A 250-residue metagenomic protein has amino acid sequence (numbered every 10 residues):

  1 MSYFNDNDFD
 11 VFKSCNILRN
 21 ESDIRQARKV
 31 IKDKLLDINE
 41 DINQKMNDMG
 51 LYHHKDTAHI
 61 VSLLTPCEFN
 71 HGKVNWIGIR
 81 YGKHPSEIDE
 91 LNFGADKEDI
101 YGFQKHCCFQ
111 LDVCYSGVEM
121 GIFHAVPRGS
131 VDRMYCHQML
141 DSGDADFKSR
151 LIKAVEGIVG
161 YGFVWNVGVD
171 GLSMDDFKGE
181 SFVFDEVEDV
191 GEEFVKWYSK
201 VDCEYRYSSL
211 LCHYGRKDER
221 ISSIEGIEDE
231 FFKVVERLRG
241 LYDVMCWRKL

Functional and structural regions predicted by a protein language model:
M1-T57, V169-L250: Long, solvent-exposed, polar/charged low-complexity segments
C15, C67, C107-C108, C114 (+4 more regions): Generic recognition of cysteine residues
R19-S22, K29, S116-D189: Compact, glycine/acidic-enriched structural inserts
R28, S62-L63, F93-D96: Short secondary-structure boundary micro-motifs
I42-D89: Glycine-rich, compositionally biased intrinsically disordered regions
G72-I152: Aromatic- and glycine-enriched beta-alpha-beta binding-site module
K73-D96, C108, V159, W165-K200: Aromatic/basic-lined ligand-recognition segments that form π-stacking hydrophobic pockets flanked by Lys/Arg to engage
